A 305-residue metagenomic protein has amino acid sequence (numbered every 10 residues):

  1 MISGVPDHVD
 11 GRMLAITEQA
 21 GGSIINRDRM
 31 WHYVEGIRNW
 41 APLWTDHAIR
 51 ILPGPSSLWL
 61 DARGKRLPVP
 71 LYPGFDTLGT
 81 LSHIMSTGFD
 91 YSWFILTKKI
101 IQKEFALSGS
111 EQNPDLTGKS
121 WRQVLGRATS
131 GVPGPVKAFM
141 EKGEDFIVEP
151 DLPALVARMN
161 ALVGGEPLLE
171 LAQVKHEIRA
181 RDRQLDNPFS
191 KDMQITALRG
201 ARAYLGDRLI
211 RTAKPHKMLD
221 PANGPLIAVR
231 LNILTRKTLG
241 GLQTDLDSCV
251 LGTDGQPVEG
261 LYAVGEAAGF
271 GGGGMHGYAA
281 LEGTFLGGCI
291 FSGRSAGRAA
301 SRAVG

Functional and structural regions predicted by a protein language model:
M1-W40, E282, L286-S295, A299: Glycine-rich loop(s) and the adjacent beta-strand/alpha-helix scaffold that form part
L14, S23-L169, Q173: An anion/pyrophosphate-binding glycine-rich loop and adjacent beta-alpha core in soluble alpha-beta enzymes
L52-G54, R236-T238, E282: Short, small/polar residue-rich loop motifs at catalytic or cofactor-binding pockets
A62-R63, L246, T253, F291: Short, ordered coil/turn segments that flank beta-strands lining enzyme active or ligand-binding pockets
S82-E104, A268-A280, T284-S292: Short, solvent-exposed cationic patches
E166-G271, M275, A279: A glycine-rich dinucleotide-binding beta-alpha-beta segment and adjacent secondary-structure elements that constitute
